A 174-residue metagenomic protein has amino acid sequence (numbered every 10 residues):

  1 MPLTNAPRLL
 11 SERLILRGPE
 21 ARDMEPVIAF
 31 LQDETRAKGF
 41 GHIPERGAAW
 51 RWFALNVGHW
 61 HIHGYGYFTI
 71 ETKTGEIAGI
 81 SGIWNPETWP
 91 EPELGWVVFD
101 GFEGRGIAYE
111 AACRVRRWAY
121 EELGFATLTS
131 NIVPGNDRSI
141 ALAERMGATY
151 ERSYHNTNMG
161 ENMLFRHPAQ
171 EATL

Functional and structural regions predicted by a protein language model:
M1-G39, A54, Y67-L174: Acyl-donor (CoA/ACP) binding surface of acyl/acetyltransferases
E45-G64: Active-site rim helix/loop that mediates acceptor-substrate recognition in acyltransferases
